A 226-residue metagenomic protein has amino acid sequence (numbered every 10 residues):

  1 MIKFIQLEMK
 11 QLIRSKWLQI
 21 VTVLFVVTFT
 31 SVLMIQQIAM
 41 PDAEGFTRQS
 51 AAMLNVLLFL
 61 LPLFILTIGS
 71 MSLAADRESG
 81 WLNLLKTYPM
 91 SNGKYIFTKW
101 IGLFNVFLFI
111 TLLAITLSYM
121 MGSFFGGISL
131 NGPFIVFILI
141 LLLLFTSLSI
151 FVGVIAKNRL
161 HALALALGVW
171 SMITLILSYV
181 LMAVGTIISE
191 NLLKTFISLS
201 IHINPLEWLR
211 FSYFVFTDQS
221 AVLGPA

Functional and structural regions predicted by a protein language model:
M1-T22: Aromatic- and glycine-rich beta-strand/loop motifs that create alpha-glucan
L7, Q11, K94-F107, T111: Start (N-cap) of specific transmembrane helices in multi-pass transporter permeases
V21-V26, L163-I173: Central hydrophobic cores of alpha-helical transmembrane segments in multi-pass integral membrane proteins
V32-M34, T47-L58, G102-A164: Secretory targeting signals
A52-A75: Long, hydrophobic alpha-helical segments
P62-G69, L117, S147-F151, L177-V180 (+1 more regions): Hydrophobic/aromatic residues in alpha-helical transmembrane segments
S72-F104: Helix-loop-helix units of permease transmembrane domains in multi-pass membrane transporters, especially ABC
L175-A226: Terminal transmembrane helical anchor/hairpin motif
